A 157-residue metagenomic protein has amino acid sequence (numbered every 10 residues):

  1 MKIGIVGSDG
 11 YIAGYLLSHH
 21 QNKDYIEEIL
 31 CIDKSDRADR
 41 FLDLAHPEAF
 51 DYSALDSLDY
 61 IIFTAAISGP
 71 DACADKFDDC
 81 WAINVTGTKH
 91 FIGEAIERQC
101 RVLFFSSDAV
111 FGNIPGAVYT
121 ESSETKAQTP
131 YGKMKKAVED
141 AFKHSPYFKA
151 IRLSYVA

Functional and structural regions predicted by a protein language model:
M1-K23: N-terminal Rossmann NAD(P)H-binding glycine-rich loop of SDR-like oxidoreductase domains
V6, D59-T64, F104-F105: Rossmann-fold scaffold of SDR-type NAD(P)-dependent oxidoreductases
L30-D51: Adenosine-cofactor binding site in Rossmann-like domains, unifying the SAM/SAH pocket of S-adenosylmethionine-dependent
L44-I83, E94: NAD(P)H-binding glycine-rich loop region in Rossmannoid oxidoreductase-like domains and their noncatalytic homologs
D75, D79-H90, T125, T129 (+1 more regions): Glycine-rich NAD(P)-binding loop of the Rossmann-fold in SDR/ketoreductase-type enzymes
K89-K126: Conserved Rossmann-fold NAD(P)-dependent oxidoreductase catalytic core, especially the SDR/UDP-sugar
F111-G112, I151-A157: Flexible, glycine-rich beta-alpha linker
N113, K126-A150: Active-site Tyr-X1-5-Lys
